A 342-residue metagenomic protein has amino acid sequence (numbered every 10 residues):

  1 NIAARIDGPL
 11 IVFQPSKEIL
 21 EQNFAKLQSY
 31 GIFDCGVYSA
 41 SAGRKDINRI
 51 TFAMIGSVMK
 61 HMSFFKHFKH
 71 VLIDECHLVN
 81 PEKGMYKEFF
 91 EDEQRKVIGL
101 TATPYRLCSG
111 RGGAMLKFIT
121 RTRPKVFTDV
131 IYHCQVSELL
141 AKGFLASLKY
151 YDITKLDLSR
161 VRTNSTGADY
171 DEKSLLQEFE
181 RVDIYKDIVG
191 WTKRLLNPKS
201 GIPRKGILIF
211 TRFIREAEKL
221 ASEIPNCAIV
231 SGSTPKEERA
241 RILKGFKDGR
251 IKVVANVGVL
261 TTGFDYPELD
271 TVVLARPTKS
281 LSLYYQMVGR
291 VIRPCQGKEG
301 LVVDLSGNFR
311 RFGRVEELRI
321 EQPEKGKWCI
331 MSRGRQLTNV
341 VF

Functional and structural regions predicted by a protein language model:
I2-S29, R212-R215: Conserved Walker A/P-loop ATP-binding site and its immediately adjacent core in helicase/helicase-like ATPase domains
E21, C35-I47, L208, E216-K219 (+1 more regions): Conserved helicase ATPase core of P-loop NTP-dependent helicases/translocases
Q28-S63: Inter-Walker segment of RecA-like/P-loop motor cores
I50-E88, N256-G258: Conserved RecA-like ASCE ATPase "motif II neighborhood" in helicase/translocase motors
T51-M54, R95-A102, V253-N256: Structural recognition of the conserved hydrophobic beta-strand(s) that form the central parallel beta-sheet of P-loop
G56-M62, V79, G232-K325: Conserved RecA-like P-loop NTPase helicase motor core
L78-Y150: Post-DEXD/H (motif II) to motif III coupling segment of the RecA-like Helicase ATP-binding lobe
T128-L208: Conserved interdomain linker/interface between the two RecA-like ATPase lobes of SF2 helicase motors
